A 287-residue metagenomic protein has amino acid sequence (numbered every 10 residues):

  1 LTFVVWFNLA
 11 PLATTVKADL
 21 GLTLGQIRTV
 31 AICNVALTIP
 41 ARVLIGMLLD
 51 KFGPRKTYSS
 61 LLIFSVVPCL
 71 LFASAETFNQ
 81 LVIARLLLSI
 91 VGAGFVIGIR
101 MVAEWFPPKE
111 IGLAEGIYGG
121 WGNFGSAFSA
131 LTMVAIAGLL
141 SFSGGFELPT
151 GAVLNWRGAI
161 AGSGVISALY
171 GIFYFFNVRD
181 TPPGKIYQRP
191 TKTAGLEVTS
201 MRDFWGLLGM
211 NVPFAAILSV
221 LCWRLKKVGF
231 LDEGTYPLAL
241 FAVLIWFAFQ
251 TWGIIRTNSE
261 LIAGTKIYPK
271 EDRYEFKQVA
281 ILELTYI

Functional and structural regions predicted by a protein language model:
L1-L24, S129: Extracytoplasmic
G21, G53, S74-N79, V91 (+1 more regions): Helix-breaking motifs and short loop linkers at transmembrane-helix boundaries and internal kinks in secondary membrane
I32-G46: Central cavity-lining transmembrane alpha-helices of secondary-active solute carriers, predominantly the Major
I63-E76: C-terminal ends and interior cores of transmembrane alpha-helices in multi-pass membrane transporters/permeases
A84-W121: Cytoplasmic helix-loop-helix junction between adjacent transmembrane helices in 12-TM secondary transporters
G112-G138: Glycine-rich segments within core transmembrane alpha-helices of 12-TM secondary carriers
G164-Y187, F214-K226, V243-I262: C-terminal membrane-cytosol helix-exit motif in multi-pass small-molecule transporters
